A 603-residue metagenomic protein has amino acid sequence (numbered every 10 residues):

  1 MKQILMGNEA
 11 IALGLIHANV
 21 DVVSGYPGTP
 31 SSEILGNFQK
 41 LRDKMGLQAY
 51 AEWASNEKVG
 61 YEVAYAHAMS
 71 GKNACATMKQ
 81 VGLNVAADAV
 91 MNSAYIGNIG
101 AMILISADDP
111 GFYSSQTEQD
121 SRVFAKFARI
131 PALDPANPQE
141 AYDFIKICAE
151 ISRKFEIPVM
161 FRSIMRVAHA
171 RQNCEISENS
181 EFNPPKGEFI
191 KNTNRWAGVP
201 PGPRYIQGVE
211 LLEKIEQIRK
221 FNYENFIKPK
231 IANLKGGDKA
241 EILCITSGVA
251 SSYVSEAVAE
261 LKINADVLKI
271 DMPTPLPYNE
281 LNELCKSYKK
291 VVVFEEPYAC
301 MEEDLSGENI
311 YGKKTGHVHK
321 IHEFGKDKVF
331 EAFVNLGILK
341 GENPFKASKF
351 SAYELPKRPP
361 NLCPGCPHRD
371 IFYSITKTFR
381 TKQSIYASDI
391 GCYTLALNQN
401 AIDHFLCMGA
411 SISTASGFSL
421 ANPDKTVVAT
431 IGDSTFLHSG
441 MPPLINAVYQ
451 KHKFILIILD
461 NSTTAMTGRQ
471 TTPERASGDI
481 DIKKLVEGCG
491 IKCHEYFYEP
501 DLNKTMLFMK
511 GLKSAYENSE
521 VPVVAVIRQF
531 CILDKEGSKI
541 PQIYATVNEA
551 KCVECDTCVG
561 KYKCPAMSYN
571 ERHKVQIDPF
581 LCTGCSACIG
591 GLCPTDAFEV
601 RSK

Functional and structural regions predicted by a protein language model:
M1-N8, A12, A18, P135-L362 (+4 more regions): Flexible, low-complexity linker and terminal segments
M1-P138, R166, G307-K425: Thiamine diphosphate
I34-N37, V63-Y65, A86-V90, F112-Q119 (+13 more regions): Short acidic, glycine/serine/threonine-rich loops at helix termini
Q39-K44, E256-V267, K382, K484-G490: Short helix-loop-beta junction
M45-A54, I96-A107, P184, F189-N192 (+2 more regions): A glycine-rich helix N-cap at a beta->alpha junction
T77-M78, I103-A107, M160-R166, I245-T246 (+4 more regions): Short beta-strand segments
S114, L395-V526, I532-S538: Thiamine diphosphate
